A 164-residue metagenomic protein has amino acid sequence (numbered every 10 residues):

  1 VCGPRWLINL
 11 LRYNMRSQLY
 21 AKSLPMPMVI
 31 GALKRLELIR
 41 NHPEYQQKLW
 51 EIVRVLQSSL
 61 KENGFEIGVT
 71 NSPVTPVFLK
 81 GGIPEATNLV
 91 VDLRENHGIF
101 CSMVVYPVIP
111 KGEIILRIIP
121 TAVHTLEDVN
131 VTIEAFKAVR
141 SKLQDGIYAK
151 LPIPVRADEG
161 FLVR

Functional and structural regions predicted by a protein language model:
V1-Q46: Conserved core segment of the aminotransferase class I/II
R16, F65, G98-I99, D145: Short aromatic/hydrophobic-glycine micro-motifs
S23, S102-P107: Beta-strand->loop->alpha-helix junctions that form or flank phosphate-binding loops in nucleotide-handling enzymes
H42, Q46-G98, Y106-E113, P120-E127 (+1 more regions): Conserved PLP-binding catalytic core of the aspartate aminotransferase-like
E95-F100, F136-Q144: A common structural junction motif
